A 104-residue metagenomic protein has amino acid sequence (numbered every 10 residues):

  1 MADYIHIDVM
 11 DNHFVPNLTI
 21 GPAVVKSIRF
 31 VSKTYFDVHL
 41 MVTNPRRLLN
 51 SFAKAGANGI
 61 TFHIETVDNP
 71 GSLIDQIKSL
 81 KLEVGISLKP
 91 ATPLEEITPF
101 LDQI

Functional and structural regions predicted by a protein language model:
D3-I5, N58: Short acidic/polar active-site loop segments enriched in Thr and Asp
I5-P22, I64: Glycine-rich, proline-tolerant flexible connector loops at the mouths of alpha/beta enzymes
I7, V38-L40, F62, I86: Conserved hydrophobic beta-strand within the GNAT/NAT acetyltransferase core sheet that lines the active-site cleft
H13, Y35, R47: Active-site acidic carboxylates
S27-Y35: Short, structured active-site "lid" loops
V31, R47-L48, A57-I104: Conserved anion-binding
F36, M41, I97-L101: Chitinase-like catalytic core of GlcNAc-active glycosidases
